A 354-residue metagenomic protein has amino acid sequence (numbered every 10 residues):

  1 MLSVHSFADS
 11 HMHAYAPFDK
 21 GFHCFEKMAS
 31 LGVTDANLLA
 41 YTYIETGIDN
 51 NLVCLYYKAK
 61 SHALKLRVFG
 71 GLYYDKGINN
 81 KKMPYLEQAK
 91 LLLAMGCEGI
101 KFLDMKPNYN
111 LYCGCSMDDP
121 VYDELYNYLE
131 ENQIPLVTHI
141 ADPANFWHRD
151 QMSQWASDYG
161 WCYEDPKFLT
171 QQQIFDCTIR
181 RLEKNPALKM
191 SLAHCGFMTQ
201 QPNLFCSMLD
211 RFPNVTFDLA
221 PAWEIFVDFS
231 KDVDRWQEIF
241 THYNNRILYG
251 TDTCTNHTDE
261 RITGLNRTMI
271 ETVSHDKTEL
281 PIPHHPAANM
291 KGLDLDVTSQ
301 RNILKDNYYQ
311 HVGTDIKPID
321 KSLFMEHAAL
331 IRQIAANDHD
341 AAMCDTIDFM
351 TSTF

Functional and structural regions predicted by a protein language model:
M1-K58: An N-terminally biased module of ancient metal coordination in phosphate/nucleic-acid-related enzymes
V4, S30-G32, N37, L111 (+4 more regions): Active-site gating loops and adjacent loop-to-helix segments of metal-dependent hydrolytic enzymes
F7-M12, A36-L38, L66-G71, I100-F102 (+4 more regions): Hydrophobic faces of well-ordered beta-strands that scaffold small-molecule active sites in alpha/beta enzyme cores
M12-G21, Y41-N51, Y74-P84, N108-M117 (+3 more regions): Acidic-and-aromatic substrate-binding clefts and catalytic sites of carbohydrate-active enzymes
F18, Q173, R180, K189-F354: H/E-rich (His + Asp/Glu) clusters that bind or coordinate divalent metals
G21-F22, I48-Y56, N80-K90, C113 (+4 more regions): Distinct, well-ordered alpha-helical segments
G32-T34, G96-E98, E131-P135, K184-K189 (+2 more regions): Glycine-enriched alpha-helix->loop->beta-strand junction motifs that scaffold or abut catalytic
Y43, N50-C162, K167, P213-T216 (+1 more regions): Active-site gating/metal-coordination segments in enzymes
